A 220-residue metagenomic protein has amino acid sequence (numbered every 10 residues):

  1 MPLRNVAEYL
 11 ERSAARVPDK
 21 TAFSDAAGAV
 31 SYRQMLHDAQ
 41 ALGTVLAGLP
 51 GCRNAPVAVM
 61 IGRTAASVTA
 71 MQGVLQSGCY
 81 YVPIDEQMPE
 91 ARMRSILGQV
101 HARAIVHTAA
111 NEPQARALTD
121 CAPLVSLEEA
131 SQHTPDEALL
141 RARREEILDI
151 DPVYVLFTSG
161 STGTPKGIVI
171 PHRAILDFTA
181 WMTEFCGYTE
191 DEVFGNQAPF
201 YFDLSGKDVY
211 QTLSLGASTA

Functional and structural regions predicted by a protein language model:
M1-A174, C186-G187: Carrier-protein-dependent adenylate-forming modules in NRPS/ANL systems
K166-V193, D203-A220: Conserved AMP-binding/adenylation subdomain of ANL enzymes
Q197: Catalytic "switch" loops of ABC-type ATPases
